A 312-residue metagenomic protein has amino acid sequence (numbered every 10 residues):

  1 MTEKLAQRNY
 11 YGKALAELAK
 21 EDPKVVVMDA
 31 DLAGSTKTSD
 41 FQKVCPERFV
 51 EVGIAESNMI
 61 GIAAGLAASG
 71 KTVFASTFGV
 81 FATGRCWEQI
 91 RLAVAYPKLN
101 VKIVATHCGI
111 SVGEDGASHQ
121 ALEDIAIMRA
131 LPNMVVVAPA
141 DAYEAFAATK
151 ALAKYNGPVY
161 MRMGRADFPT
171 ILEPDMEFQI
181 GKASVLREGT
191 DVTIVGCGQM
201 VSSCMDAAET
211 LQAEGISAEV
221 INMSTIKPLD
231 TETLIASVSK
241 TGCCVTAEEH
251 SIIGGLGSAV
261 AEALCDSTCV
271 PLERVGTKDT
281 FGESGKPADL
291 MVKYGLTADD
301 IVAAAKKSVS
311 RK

Functional and structural regions predicted by a protein language model:
M1-R162, D167: Thiamine diphosphate
N9, E21-K24, L32-S39, K43 (+2 more regions): Thiamine diphosphate
